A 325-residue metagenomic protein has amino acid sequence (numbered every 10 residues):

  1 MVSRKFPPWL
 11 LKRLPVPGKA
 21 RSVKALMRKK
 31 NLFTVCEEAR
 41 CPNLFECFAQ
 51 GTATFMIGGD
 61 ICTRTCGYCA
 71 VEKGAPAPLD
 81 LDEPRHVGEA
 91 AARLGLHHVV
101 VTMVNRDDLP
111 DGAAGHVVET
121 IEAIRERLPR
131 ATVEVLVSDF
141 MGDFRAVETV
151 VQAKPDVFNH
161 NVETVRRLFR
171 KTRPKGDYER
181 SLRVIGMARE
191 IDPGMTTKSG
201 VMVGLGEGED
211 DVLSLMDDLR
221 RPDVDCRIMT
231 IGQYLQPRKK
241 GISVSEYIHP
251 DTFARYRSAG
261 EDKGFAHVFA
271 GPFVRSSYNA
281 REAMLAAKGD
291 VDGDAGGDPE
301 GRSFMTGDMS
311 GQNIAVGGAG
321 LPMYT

Functional and structural regions predicted by a protein language model:
M1-T54, R85, E89, E119-R130 (+2 more regions): Auxiliary Fe-S-binding modules of radical SAM enzymes
E37, I57-G58, T102, L136 (+2 more regions): A secondary-structure boundary/capping signal
N43-R93: Active-site cofactor/substrate anionic-group-binding motifs, chiefly glycine- and Lys/Arg-rich phosphate-binding loops
I61-T63, M141, E207: Residues that cap or initiate secondary-structure elements
T65, L109, L168, K239 (+1 more regions): Glycine/Thr-rich phosphate-binding loops of Rossmann-like dinucleotide-binding domains
A70-H86, R93-F144, V150-V184, K198 (+1 more regions): Core AdoMet radical
